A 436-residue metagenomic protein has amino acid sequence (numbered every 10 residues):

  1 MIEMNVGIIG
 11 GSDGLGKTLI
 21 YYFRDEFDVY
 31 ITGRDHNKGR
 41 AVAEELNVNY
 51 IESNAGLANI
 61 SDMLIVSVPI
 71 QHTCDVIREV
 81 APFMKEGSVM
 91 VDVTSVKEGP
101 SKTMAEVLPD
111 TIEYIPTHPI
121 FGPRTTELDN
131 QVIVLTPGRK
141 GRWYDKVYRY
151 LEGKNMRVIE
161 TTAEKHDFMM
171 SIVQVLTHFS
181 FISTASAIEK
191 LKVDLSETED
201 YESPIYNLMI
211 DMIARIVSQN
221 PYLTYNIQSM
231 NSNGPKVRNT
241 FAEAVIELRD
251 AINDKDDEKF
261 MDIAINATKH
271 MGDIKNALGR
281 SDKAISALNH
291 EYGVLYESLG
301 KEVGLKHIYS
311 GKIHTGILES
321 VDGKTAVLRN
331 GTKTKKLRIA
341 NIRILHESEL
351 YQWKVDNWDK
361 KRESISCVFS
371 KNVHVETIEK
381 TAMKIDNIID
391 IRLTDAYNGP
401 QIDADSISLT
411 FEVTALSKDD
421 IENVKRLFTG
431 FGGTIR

Functional and structural regions predicted by a protein language model:
M1-N47: NAD(P)+-binding Rossmann beta1-loop-alpha1 motif at the extreme N-terminus of oxidoreductases
M4, Y351-R436: A carboxyl-terminal module marker
G56-T103: Rossmann-fold NAD(P) dinucleotide-binding segment
K97, M104-A163, D167-M170: Rossmann-fold dinucleotide-binding core
H166-L191, E199-S218: Active-site-proximal catalytic alpha-helix in oxidoreductases
E197-L278: Interdomain hinge/lid region at the active-site interface of Rossmann-like NAD(P)-dependent oxidoreductases
K312-V321: Short beta-strand-centered aromatic/proline hotspots
K324-F369: C-terminal, non-catalytic macromolecule-binding modules
